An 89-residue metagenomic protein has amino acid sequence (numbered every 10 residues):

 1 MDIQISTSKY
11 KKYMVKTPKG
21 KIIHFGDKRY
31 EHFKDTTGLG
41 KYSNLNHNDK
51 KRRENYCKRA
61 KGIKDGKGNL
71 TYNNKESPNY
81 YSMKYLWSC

Functional and structural regions predicted by a protein language model:
M1-C89: Arg/Lys-rich, low-complexity, intrinsically disordered basic segments
